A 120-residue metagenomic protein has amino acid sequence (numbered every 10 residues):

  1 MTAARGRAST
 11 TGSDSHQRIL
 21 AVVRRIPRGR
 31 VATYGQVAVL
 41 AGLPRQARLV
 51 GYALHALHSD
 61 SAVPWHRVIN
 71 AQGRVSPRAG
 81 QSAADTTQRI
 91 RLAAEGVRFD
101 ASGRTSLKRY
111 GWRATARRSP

Functional and structural regions predicted by a protein language model:
T2-P120: Nucleic acid-binding interface residues in structured DNA/RNA-binding domains, emphasizing the DNA-engaging scaffolds
